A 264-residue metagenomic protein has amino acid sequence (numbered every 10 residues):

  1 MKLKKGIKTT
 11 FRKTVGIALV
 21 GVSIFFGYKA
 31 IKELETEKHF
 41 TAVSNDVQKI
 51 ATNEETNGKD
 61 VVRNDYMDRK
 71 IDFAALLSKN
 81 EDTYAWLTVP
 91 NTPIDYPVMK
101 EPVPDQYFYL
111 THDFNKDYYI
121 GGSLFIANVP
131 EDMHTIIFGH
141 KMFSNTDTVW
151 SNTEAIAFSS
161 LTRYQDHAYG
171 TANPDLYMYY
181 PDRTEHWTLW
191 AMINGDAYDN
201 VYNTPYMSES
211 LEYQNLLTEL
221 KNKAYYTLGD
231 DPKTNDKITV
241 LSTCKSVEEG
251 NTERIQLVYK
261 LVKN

Functional and structural regions predicted by a protein language model:
M1-T10: N-terminal Lys/Arg-rich, disordered targeting/topogenic segments
K2, A18-L19, E33: Acidic/proline-rich low-complexity IDRs
R12-K29: Hydrophobic membrane-insertion alpha-helices, especially the h-region of bacterial N-terminal signal peptides
F26-N264: Solvent-exposed, non-transmembrane regions of membrane-associated and secreted proteins
